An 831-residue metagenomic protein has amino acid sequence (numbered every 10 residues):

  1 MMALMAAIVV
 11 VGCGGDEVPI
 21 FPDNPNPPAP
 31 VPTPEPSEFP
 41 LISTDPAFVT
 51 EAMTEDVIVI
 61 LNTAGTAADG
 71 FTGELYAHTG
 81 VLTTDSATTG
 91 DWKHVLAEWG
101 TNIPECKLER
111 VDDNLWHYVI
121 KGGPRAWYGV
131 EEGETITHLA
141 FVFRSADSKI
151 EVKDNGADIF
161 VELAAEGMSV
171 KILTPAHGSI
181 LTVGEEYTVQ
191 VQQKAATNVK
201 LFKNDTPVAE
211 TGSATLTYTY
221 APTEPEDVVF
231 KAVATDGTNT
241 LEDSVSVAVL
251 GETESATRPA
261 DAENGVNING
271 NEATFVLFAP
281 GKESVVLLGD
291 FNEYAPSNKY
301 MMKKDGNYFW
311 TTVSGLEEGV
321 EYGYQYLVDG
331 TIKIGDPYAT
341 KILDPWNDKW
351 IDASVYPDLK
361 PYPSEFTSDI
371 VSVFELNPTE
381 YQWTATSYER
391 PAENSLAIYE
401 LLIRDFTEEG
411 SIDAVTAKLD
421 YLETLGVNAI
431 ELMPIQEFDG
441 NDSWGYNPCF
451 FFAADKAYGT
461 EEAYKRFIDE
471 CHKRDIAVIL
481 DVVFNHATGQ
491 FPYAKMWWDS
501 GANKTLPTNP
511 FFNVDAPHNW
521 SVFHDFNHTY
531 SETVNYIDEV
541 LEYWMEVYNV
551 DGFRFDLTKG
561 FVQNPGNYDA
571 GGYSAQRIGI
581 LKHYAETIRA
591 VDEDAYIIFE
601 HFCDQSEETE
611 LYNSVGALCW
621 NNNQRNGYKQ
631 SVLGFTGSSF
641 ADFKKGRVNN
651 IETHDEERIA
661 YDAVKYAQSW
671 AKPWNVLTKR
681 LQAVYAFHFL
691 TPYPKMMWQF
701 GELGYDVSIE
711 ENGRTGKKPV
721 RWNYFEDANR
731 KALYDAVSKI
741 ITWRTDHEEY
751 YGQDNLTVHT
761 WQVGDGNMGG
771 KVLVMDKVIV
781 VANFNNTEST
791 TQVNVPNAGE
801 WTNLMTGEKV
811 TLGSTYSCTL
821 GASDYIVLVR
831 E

Functional and structural regions predicted by a protein language model:
A7-T44, S244-S246, E252-T253: Bacterial Sec-dependent N-terminal signal peptides
D23, P28-E51, L163-T182: Short, compositionally biased P/S/T/A/G/V-rich stretches that sit at domain boundaries
E74-E132, S148-N155, V266-N269, T274-E321 (+1 more regions): Aromatic-rich carbohydrate-binding modules that target alpha-glucans
A214-D227: Solvent-exposed segments in extracellular or luminal domains encompassing
A248-V285, G335-S395: Basic K/R-rich, polyanion-interacting modules in nucleoproteins and related proteins
E254-A256, G306, Q436, W444-N447 (+10 more regions): Active-site-proximal helices and loops of the catalytic beta/alpha 8
A339-W350, P357, P361-Y362, P378-N549 (+2 more regions): Substrate-binding/active-site clefts of carbohydrate-active enzymes
